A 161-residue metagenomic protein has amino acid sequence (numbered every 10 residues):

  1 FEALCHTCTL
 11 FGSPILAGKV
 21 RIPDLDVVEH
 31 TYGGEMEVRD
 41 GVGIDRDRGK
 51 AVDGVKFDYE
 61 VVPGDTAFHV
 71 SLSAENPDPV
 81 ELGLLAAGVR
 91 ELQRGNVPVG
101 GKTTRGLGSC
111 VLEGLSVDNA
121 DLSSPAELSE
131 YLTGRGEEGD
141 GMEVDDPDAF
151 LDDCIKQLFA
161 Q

Functional and structural regions predicted by a protein language model:
F1-Q161: Small/polar/charged residue-enriched interaction surfaces, especially the RNA/DNA-contacting tracks of RNP/CRISPR
